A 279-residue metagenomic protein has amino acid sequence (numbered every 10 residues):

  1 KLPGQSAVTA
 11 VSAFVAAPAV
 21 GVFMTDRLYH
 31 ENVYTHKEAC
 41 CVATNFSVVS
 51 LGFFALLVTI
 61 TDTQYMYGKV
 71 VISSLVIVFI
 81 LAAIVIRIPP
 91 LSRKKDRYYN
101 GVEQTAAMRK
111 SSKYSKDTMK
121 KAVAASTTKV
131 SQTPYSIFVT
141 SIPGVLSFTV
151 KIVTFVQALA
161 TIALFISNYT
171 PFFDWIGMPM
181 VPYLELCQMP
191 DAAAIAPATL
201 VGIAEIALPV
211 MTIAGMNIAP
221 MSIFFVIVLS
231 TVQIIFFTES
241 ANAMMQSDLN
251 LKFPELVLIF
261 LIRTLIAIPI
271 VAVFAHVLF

Functional and structural regions predicted by a protein language model:
K1-S47, A214-M221: Hydrophobic transmembrane alpha-helices that form the pore/transport pathway of multi-pass ion and small-solute
V8-V15, I72, L146-T149, V153 (+4 more regions): Hydrophobic alpha-helical transmembrane segments of multi-pass membrane proteins
A10-V20, Y169-P171, P197-L208, T231-F237: Short helix-coil transition sites and intra-membrane helix breaks within transmembrane domains of multi-pass
Y29, T63, I86-Y98, N168-F172 (+1 more regions): Transmembrane helix-loop junctions in multipass membrane proteins, especially transporters and channels
T35-V85, A207-F279: C-terminal transmembrane helix pair
E38-T44, S126-T127, I195-A196: Short, amphipathic, aromatic/basic-enriched membrane-interface segments that mark the entry/exit of transmembrane
L91-L146: Intrinsically disordered, low-complexity non-transmembrane regions of multi-pass membrane transporters
T128-I218: Transmembrane helical segments that form the transport core of multi-pass membrane transport proteins
